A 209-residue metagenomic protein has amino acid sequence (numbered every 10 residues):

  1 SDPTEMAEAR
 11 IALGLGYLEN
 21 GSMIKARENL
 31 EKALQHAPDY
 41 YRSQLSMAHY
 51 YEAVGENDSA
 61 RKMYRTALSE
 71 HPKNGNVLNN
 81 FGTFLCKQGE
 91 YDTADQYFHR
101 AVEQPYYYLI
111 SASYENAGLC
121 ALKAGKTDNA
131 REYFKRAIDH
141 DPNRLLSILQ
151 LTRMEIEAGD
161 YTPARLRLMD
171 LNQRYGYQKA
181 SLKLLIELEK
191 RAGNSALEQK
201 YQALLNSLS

Functional and structural regions predicted by a protein language model:
D2, H36, E70-H71, Q104-Y106 (+3 more regions): Structural marker of alpha-solenoid helical repeat scaffolds
M6, Y40, N74, Y108-I110 (+2 more regions): Residue-level recognition of tetratricopeptide repeat
A9, S43, V77, S111-S113 (+2 more regions): TPR alpha-solenoid repeat register
A12, S46, N80, Y114-N116 (+2 more regions): Canonical tetratricopeptide repeat
